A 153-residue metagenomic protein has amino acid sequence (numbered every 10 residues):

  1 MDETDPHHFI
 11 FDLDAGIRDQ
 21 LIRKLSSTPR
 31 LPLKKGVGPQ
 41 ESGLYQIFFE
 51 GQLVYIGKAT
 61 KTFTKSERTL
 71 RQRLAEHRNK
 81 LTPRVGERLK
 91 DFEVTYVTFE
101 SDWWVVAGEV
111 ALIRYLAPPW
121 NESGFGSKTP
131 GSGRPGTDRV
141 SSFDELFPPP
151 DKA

Functional and structural regions predicted by a protein language model:
M1-V54, A59-A153: Boundary/linker segments flanking structured domains
